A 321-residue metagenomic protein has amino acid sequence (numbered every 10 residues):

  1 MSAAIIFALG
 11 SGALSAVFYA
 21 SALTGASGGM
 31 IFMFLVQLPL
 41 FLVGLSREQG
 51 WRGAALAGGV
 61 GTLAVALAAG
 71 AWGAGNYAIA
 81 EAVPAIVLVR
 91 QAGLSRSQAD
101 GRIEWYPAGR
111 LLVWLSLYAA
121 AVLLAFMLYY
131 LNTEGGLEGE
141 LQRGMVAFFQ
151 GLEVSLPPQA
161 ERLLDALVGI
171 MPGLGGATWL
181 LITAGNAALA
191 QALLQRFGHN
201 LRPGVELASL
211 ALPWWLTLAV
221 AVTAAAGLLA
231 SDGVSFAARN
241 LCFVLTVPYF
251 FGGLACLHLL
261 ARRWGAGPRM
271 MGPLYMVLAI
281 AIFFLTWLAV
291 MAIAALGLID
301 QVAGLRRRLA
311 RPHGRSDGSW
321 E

Functional and structural regions predicted by a protein language model:
M1, A13, V234-E321: Long, positively charged, glycine-interspersed low-complexity recognition regions
M1-R47, W51-G53, G265, R269-L288: Hydrophobic transmembrane alpha-helices
A8, A22-V43, G185-L201, R239-A255: Hydrophobic, membrane-facing alpha-helical anchors
S11, R47, N76-Y130: Short helix-perturbing small/polar motifs within transmembrane alpha-helices
G29-Q91: Alpha-helical membrane segments and adjacent membrane-interface helices in multi-pass membrane proteins
A121-I170: Membrane-interface interhelical loops and short interface/amphipathic helices in multi-pass inner-membrane
Q150-R202: Selected alpha-helical membrane-embedding segments in polytopic membrane proteins
F197-C256, L260: Small-residue-rich helix-loop
